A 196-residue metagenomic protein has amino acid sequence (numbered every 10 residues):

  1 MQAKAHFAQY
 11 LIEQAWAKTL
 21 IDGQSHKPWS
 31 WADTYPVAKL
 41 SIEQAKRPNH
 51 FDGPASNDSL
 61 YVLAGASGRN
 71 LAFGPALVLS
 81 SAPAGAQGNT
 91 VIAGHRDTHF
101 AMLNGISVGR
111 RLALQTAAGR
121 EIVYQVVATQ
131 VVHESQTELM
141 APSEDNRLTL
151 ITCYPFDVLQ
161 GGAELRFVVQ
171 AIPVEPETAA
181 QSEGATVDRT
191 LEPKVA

Functional and structural regions predicted by a protein language model:
M1-A196: Solvent-exposed, non-transmembrane regions of membrane-associated and secreted proteins
